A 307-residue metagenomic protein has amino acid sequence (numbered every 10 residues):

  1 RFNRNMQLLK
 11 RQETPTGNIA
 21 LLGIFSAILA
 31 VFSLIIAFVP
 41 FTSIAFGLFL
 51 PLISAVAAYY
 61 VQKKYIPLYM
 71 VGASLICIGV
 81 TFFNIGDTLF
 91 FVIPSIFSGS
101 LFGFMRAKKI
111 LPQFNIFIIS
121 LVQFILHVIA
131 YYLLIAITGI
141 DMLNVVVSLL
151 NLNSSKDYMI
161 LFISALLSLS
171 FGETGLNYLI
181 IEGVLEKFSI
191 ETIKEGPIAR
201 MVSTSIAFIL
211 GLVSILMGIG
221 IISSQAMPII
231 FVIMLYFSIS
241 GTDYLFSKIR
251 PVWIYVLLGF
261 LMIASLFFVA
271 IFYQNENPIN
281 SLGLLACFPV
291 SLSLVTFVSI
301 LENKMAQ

Functional and structural regions predicted by a protein language model:
F2-Y69, P112: Hydrophobic transmembrane alpha-helices
N3-L8, S238-Q307: Long, positively charged, glycine-interspersed low-complexity recognition regions
L9-R11, G23-S26, V92-Y132: Short helix-perturbing small/polar motifs within transmembrane alpha-helices
N18-V31, M70-A73, S203-S214, M262: Alpha-helical transmembrane segments
A30-L34, S74-V80, Q123-I129, L212-L216 (+1 more regions): Aromatic-anchored segments of alpha-helical transmembrane domains
S43-M105: Alpha-helical membrane segments and adjacent membrane-interface helices in multi-pass membrane proteins
P67-I76, N115-F124, V232, W253-S265: Central hydrophobic cores of alpha-helical transmembrane segments in multi-pass integral membrane proteins
N115-G211, L216-M227: Membrane-embedded alpha-helical hairpins and interfacial helices in multi-pass inner-membrane proteins
